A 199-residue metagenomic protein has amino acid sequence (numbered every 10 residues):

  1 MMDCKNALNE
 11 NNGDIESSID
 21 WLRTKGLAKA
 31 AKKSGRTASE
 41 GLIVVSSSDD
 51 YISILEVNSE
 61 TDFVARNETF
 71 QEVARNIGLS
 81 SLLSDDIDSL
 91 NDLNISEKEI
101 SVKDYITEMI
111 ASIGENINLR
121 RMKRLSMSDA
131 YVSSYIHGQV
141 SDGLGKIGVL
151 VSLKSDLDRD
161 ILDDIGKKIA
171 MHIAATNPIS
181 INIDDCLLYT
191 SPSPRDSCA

Functional and structural regions predicted by a protein language model:
M1-S191, R195: N-terminal assembly/interaction segments in proteins that build large macromolecular machines
